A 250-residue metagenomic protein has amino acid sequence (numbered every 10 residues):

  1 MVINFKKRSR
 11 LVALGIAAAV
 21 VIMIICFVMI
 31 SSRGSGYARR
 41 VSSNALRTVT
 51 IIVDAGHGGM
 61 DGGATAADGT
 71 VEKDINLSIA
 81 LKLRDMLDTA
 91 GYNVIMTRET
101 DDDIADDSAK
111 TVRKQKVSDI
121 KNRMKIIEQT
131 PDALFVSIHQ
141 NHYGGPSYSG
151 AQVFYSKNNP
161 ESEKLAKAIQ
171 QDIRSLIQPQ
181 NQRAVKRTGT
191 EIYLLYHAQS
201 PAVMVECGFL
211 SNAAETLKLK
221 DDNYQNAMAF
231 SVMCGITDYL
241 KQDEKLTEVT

Functional and structural regions predicted by a protein language model:
M1-T250: Catalytic-site microenvironment of enzymes that process N-acetyl-hexosamine-containing cell-wall polysaccharides
